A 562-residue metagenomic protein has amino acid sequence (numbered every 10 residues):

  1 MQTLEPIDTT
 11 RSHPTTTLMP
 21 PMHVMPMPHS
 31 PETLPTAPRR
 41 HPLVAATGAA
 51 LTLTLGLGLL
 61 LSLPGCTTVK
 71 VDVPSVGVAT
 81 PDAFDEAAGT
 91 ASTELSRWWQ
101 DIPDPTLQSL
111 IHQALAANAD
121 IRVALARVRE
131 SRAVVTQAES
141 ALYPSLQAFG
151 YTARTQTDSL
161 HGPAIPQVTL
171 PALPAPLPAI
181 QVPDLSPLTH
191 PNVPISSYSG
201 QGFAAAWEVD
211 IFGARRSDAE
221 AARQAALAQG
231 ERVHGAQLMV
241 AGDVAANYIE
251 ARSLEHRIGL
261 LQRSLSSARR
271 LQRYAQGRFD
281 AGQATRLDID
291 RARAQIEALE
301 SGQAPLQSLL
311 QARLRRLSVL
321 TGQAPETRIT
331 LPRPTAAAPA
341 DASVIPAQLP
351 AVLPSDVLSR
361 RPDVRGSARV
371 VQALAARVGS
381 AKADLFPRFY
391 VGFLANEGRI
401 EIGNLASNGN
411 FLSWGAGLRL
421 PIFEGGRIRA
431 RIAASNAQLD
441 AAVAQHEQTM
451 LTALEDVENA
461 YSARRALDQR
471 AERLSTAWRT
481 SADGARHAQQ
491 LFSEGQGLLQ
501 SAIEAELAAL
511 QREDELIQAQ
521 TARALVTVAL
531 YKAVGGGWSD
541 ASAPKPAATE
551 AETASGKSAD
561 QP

Functional and structural regions predicted by a protein language model:
Q2-L4, M25-H29, T33, P38 (+8 more regions): Terminal intrinsically disordered/low-complexity segments used for targeting and assembly
T67, R215, E231-L353, A463 (+4 more regions): Periplasmic alpha-helical coiled-coil/stalk elements that build and connect Gram-negative outer-membrane
L107-S109, Y198-G202, A246, R291 (+2 more regions): Transmembrane beta-barrel architecture of outer-membrane proteins
I111, G200-A204, Y248, P354 (+2 more regions): Membrane-embedded beta-strand positions in outer-membrane beta-barrel channels/transporters
R122, S145-P163, S186-S196, A206-G235 (+6 more regions): Small/polar (Gly/Ser/Thr/Ala-rich) solvent-exposed segments that form structured loops/beta-strands/short helices used
E139, A204-A206, G379-K382, G417-R419: Transmembrane beta-barrel domains of outer membrane proteins
